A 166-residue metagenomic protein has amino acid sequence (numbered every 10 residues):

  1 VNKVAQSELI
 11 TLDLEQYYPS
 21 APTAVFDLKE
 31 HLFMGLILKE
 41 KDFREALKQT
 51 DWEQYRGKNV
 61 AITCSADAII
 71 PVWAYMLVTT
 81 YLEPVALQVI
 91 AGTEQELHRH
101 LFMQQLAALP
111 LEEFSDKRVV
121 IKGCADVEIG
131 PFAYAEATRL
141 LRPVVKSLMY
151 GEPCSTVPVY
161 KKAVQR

Functional and structural regions predicted by a protein language model:
V1-I70, Y75, T79, V85-Q88 (+3 more regions): N-terminal, charge-rich interaction modules
L47, H100-E113: A short, acidic, amphipathic alpha-helical segment used as a generic capping/interface helix at domain edges
L47-K48, V89, A107, G123 (+2 more regions): A domain-level signal for the structural core that forms small-molecule/cofactor-binding pockets and catalytic centers
N59-S65, I90-G92, R118-C124: Short glycine-rich or small-residue beta-strand-to-loop segments that form or flank ligand, phosphate, metal/Fe-S
A68, E96, A125-I129, S155: Short Gly/Pro-enriched loop/turn and capping motifs at secondary-structure junctions
L77-T80, E136-R139: Alpha-helical scaffolding segments of alpha/beta enzyme cores, especially the outer helices of TIM-barrel or partial
G92-L101, P153-Y160: Short proline/glycine- and acidic-rich turn/helix-capping motifs at secondary-structure junctions
L111-E136: Extended, charge-rich low-complexity interaction segments
